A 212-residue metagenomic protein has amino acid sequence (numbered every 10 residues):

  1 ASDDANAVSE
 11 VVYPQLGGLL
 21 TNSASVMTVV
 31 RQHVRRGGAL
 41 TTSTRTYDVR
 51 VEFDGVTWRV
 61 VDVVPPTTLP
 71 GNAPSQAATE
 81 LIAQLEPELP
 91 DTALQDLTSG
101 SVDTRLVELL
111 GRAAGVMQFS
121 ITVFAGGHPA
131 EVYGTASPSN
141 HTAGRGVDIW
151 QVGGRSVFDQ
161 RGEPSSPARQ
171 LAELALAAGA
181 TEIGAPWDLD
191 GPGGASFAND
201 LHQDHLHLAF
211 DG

Functional and structural regions predicted by a protein language model:
A1, G17, F124-Y133, G191-P192: Acidic helix-start/capping segments at beta-turn-to-alpha-helix junctions
A1-A5, D96-S101: Core segments of small alpha/beta cavity-forming domains
S2-A39: Surface-exposed, charged secondary-structure patches
L16-A24, E52-V56, V152-G154: A short, structured loop/turn motif at beta-sheet edges
G37-T41, S137-P138: Short consensus segments that form the blades of beta-propeller domains, in both extracellular/periplasmic
R50, T57-E80, G100, E108 (+3 more regions): Catalytic cores and adjacent binding grooves of peptidoglycan-active enzymes
A77-L97: Acidic/histidine-rich, surface-exposed loop or edge segments in extracytoplasmic proteins
V102-A136, G184: Extended, low-complexity, intrinsically disordered C-terminal regulatory tails of eukaryotic serine/threonine kinases
